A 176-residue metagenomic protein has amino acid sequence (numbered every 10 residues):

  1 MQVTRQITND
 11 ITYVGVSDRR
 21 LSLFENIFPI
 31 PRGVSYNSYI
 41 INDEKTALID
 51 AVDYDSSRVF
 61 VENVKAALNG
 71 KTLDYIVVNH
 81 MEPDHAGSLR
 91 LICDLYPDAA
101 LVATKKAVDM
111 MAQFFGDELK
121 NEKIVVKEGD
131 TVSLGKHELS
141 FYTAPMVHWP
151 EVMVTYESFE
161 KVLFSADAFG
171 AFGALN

Functional and structural regions predicted by a protein language model:
T4-K65, V154-E157, K161-S165: Conserved beta-strand hairpin/beta-sheet module of binuclear metal-dependent hydrolase folds, prominently
R5-N9, A103-V152: Metallo-beta-lactamase
E44, D55-V102: Active-site metal-binding motif and surrounding structural segment of the metallo-beta-lactamase
E44-K45, T72-L73, P97-D98, L119-N121 (+2 more regions): Short coil/turn connectors at secondary-structure junctions
A47-D50, D74-V78, S140-F141: Short catalytic-loop micro-motif centered on adjacent basic/acidic residues
M81-A86, V108-M111, H148-W149, G170-G173: Active-site environment of divalent metal-dependent phosphoester hydrolases
E138-N176: Metallo-beta-lactamase
